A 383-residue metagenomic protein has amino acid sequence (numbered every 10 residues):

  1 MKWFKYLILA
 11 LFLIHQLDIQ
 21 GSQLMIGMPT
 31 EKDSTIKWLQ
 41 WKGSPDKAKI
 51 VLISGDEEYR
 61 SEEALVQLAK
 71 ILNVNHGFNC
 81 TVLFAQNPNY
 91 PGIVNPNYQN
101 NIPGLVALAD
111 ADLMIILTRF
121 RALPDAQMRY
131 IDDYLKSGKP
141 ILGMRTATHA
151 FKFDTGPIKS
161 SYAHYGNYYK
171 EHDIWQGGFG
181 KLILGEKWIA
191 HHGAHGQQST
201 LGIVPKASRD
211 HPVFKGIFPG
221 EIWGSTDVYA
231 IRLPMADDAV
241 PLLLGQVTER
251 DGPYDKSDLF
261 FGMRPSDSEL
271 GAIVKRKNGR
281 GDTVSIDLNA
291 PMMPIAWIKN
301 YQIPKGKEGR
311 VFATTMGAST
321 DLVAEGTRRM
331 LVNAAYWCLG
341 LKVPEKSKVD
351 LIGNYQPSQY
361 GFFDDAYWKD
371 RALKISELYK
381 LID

Functional and structural regions predicted by a protein language model:
K2-L9: Sec-dependent signal peptide recognition, specifically the positively charged N-region followed immediately by
L9-L17: Hydrophobic h-region of N-terminal signal peptides that target proteins for export in Gram-negative bacteria
D18-Q23: Signal peptide processing junction and immediate N-terminal pro/mature segment of secreted/exported proteins
L24-P45, A64, V74-N75, E249-D251 (+1 more regions): Extracellular ligand-binding/catalytic regions of CAZymes and related secreted enzymes and adhesion modules
L39, V51-I53, E57-F151: Helical hinge/lid and interdomain linker segments adjacent to catalytic or ligand-binding clefts that mediate domain
A48: Nucleotide donor/acceptor-binding cores
N73, N79, Q99, E186-G306: Catalytic beta-strand/loop cores that center a nucleophilic Ser/Cys/Thr and support acyl-enzyme chemistry
I116, R121-P219: A glycine-rich, often tryptophan-bearing local segment used as a flexible ligand/cofactor-contacting loop or short
